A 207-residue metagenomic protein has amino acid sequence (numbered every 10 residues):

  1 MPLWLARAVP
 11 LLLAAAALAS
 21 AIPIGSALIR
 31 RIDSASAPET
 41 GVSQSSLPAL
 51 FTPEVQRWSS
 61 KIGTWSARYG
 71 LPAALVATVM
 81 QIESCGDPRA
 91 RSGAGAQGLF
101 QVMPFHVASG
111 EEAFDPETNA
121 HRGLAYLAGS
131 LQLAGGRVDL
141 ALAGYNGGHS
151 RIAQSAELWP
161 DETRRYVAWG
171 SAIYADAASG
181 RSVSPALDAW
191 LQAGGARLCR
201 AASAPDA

Functional and structural regions predicted by a protein language model:
M1-A49, P53, S60, S182-A207: An acidic, Gly/Ser/Thr/Pro-rich helix-cap/linker signature
A21, I32-G86, F114-L124, S179-V183: Export/targeting segments at the very N-terminus of extracytoplasmic proteins
G63, A67-R68, Q81-C85, P104 (+3 more regions): Sec-exported extracytoplasmic/periplasmic mature domains
A74-T78, A90, G135-G144, R181-S184: Surface-exposed patches in mature extracellular/periplasmic domains of secreted proteins
R91, E111-D115, S155-L158: Short, solvent-exposed loop/turn segments at secondary-structure boundaries
R91-E111, R122-L127, V167-G170: Substrate-binding/active-site groove segments that recognize and process beta-1,4-linked N-acetyl-hexosamine
H106, T118, A141-L191: Catalytic and substrate-binding regions of cell-wall glycan-acting enzymes that process beta-1,4-linked
